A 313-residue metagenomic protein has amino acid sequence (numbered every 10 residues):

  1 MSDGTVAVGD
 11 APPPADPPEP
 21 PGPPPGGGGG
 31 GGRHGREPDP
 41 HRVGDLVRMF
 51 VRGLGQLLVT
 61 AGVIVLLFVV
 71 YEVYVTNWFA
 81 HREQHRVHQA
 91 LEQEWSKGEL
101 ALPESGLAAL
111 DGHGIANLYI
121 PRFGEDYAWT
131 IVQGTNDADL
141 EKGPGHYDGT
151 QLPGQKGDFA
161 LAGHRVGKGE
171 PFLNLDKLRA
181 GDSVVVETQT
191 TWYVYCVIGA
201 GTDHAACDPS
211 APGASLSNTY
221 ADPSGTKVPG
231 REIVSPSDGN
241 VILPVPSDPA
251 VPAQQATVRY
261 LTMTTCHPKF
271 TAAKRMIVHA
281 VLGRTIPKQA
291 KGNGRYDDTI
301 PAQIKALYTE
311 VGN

Functional and structural regions predicted by a protein language model:
M1-V51: Terminal targeting segments of Actinobacterial cell-envelope proteins
L46, R52-G53, L58-N313: Solvent-exposed, non-transmembrane regions of membrane-associated and secreted proteins
